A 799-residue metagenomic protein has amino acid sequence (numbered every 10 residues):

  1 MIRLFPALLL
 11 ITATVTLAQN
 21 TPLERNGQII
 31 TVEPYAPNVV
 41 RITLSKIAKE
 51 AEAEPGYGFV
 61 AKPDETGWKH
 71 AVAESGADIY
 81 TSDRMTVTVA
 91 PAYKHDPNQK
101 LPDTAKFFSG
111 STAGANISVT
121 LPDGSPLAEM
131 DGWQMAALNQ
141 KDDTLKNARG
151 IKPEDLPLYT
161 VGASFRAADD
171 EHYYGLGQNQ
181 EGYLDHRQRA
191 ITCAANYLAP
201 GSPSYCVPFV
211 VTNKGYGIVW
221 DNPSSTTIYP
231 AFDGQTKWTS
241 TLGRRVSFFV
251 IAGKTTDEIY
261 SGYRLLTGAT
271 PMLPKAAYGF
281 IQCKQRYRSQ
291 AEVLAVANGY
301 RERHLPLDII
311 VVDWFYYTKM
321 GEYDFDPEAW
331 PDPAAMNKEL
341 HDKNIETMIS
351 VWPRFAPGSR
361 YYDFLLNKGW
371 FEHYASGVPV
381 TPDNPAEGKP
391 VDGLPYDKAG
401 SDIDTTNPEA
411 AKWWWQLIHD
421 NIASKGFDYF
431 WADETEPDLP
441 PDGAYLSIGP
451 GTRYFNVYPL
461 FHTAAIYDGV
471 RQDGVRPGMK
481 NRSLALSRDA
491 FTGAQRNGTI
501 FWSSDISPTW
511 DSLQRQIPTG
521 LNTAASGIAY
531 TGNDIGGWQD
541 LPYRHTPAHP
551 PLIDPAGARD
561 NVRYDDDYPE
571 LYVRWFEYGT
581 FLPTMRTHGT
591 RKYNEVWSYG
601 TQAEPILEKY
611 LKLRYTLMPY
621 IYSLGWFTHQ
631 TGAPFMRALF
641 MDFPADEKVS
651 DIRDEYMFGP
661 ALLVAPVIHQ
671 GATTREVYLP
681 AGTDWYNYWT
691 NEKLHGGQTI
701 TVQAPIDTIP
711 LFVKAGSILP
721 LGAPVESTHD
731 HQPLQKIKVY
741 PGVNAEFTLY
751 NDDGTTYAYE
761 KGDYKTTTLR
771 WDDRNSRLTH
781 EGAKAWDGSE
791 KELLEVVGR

Functional and structural regions predicted by a protein language model:
M1-T21: Bacterial Sec-dependent N-terminal signal peptides
Q19, R25-V40: N-terminal-proximal low-complexity accessory segments that begin disordered and transition into the first
E33-P37, A51-P63, T88-V119, W786-R799: Extended Gly/Ser/Thr-rich low-complexity repeat segments, especially those forming or decorating extracellular
E33-T81: A low-complexity, Ser/Thr/Gly/Pro-enriched, surface-exposed linker/loop concept that marks segments flanking
A53-V60, E129, T144, I151-P153 (+4 more regions): Aromatic- and carboxylate-enriched substrate-binding clefts and catalytic-loop regions of carbohydrate-active enzymes
H70-P274, K284-Q285, Q290, A297-G299 (+3 more regions): Catalytic and substrate-binding clefts that recognize carbohydrates or anionic sugar/phosphate headgroups
A190, A199-P200, K284-W330: A conserved hydrophobic secondary-structure block that centers on an alpha-helix together with its immediately flanking
D468-V475, S483, A490-F501, R515 (+3 more regions): Catalytic core of carbohydrate-active enzymes
